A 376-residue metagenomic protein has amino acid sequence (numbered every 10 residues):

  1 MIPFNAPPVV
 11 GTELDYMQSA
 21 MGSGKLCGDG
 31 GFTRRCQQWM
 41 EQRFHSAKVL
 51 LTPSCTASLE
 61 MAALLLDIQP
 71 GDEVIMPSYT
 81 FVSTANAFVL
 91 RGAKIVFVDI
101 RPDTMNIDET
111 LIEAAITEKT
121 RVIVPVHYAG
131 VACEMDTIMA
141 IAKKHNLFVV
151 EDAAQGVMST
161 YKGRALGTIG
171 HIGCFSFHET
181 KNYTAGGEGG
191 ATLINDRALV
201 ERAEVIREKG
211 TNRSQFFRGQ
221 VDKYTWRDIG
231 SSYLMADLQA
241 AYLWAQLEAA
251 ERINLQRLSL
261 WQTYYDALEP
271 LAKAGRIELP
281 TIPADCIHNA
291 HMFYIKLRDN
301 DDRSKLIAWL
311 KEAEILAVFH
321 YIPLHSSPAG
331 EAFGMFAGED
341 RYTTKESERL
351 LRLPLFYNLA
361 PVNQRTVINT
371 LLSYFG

Functional and structural regions predicted by a protein language model:
M1-L26, T225-R227, P354: N-terminal "arm"/small-domain region of PLP-dependent enzymes with the aminotransferase-like
D29-E73, A87-R91, F97-D99, R164: Phosphate-binding glycine-rich loop
R34-W39, R43-V49, T110, A114 (+5 more regions): PLP-dependent aminotransferase class I/II
L50, I75, V96, V149-V150 (+3 more regions): Structural detector of well-ordered beta-strand residues that form the stable sheet scaffold of enzyme domains
L64-A153, T160: PLP-dependent aminotransferase-like
N86-F88, I141, A165, N182 (+1 more regions): Hydrophobic/aromatic ligand-binding patch that stacks against planar heteroaromatic rings of cofactors or nucleotides
E151-G186, Q215-F216, D222-R227: Conserved active-site segment immediately N-terminal to the catalytic lysine that forms the internal aldimine
T168-N212, D237: Active-site PLP attachment segment
